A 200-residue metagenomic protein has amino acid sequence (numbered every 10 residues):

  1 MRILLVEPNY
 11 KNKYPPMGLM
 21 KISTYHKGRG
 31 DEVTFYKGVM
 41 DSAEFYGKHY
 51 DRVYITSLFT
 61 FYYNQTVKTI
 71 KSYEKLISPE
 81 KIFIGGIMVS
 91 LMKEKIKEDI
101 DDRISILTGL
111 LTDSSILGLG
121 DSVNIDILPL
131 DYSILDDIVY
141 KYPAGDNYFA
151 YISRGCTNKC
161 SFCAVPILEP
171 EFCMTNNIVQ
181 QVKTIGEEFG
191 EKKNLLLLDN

Functional and structural regions predicted by a protein language model:
M1-I104: A short, structured N-terminal alpha-helical element that caps or precedes a catalytic domain
L4, T34-F35, E44-F45, H49 (+4 more regions): Intrinsic disorder/low-structure terminal segments
K13-Y14, Y25, M92, S114 (+2 more regions): Residues in flexible loops and secondary-structure boundaries
K37, T108, D199: Short loop/edge segments at beta-strand edges and connector loops that shape dinucleotide/nucleotide cofactor-binding
G38, S78, D131, M174-N177: Short, solvent-exposed coil/turn linker segments
P79-E80, G86-Y148, I152, A164-P166: Catalytic core of nucleotide-activated saccharide and alditol-phosphate transferases
D137-N200: Radical SAM [4Fe-4S] cluster-binding motif and immediate context
